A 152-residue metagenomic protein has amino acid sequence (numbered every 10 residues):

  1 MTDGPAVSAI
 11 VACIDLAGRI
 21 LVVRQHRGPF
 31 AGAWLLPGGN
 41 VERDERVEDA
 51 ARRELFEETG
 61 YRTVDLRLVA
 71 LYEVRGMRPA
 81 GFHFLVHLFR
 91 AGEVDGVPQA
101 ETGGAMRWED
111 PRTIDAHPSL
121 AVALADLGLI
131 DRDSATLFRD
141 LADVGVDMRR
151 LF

Functional and structural regions predicted by a protein language model:
M1-I20, R90: Conserved N-terminal beta-strand and adjoining loop/helix that marks the start of the Nudix/MutT-like hydrolase domain
G4-A6, D15, P29, G81-H83 (+1 more regions): A generic fold-level signal
R19-E57: Conserved Nudix-box catalytic region and its N-terminal flanking loop in Nudix hydrolases and closely related
V41-V64, V74-A123, L151: Unchanged
L127-F152: Charged phosphate-binding loop/patch that engages nucleotide di/tri-phosphates or the phosphate backbone of nucleic
